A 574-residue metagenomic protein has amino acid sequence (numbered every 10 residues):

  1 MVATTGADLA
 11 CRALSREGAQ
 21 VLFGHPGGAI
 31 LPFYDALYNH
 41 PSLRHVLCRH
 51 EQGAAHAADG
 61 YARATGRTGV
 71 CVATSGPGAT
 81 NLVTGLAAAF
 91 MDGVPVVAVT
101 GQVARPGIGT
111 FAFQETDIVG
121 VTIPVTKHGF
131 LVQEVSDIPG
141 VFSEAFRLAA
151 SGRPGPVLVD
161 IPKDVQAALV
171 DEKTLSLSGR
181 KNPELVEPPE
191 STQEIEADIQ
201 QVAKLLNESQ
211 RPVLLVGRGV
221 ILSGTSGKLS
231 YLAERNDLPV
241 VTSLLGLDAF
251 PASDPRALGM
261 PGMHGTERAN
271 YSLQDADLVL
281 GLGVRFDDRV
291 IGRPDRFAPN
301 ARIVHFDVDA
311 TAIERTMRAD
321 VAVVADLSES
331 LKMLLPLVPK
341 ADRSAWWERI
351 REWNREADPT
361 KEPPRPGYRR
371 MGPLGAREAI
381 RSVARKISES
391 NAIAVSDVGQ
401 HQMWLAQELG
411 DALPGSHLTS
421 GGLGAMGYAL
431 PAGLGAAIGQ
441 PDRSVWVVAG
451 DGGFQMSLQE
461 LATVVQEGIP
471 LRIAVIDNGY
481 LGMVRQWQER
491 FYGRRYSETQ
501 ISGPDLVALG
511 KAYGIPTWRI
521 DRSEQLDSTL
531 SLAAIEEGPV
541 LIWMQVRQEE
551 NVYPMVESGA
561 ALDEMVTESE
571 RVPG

Functional and structural regions predicted by a protein language model:
M1, S136, K204, N300-V398 (+4 more regions): Phosphate/pyrophosphate-binding active-site segments
M1-W347, P363, S382, P470-V475 (+1 more regions): N-terminal alpha/beta PP-like core and its mobile active-site loop of ThDP/TPP-dependent enzymes
A7-A10, S15-E17, H25-G28, F33-L37 (+2 more regions): Active-site diphosphate/adenylate-binding microenvironment
H25-G27, V46-H56, C71-G78, Q133-E134 (+5 more regions): Active-site nucleophile and cofactor-binding loops and adjacent substrate-binding regions of central metabolic enzymes
V99, I108-Q114, M263, N270 (+4 more regions): Thiamine diphosphate
L158, H305, V395, V448-A449: Generic enzyme active-site microenvironment
K163-Q166, Q400-H401, Q548-E549: Short, internal active-site loops enriched in acidic
G217-I221, Y368, G450: Conserved short loop/turn motifs at secondary-structure junctions
